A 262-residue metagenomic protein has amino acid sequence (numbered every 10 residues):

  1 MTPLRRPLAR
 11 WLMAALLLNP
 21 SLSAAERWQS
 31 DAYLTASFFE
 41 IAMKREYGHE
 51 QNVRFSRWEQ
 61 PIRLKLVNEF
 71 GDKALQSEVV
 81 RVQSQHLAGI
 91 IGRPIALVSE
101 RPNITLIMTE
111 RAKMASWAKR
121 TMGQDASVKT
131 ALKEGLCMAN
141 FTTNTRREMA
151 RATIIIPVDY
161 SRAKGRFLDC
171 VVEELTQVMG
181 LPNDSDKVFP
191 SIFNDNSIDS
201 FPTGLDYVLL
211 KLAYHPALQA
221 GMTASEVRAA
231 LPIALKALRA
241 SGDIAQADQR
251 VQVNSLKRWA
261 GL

Functional and structural regions predicted by a protein language model:
T2-L12: Bacterial N-terminal signal peptides that target proteins for export
N19-S21: N-terminal signal peptide c-region/cleavage motif recognized by signal peptidases
S23-E26: Boundary at the C-terminal end of the N-terminal hydrophobic targeting segment
W28-Q29, A42, E46-Q51, D125-G165 (+1 more regions): Metalloprotease/metallohydrolase-associated module, dominated by Zn2+-dependent proteases
L34-S37: Polar, S/T/G-rich
E40-N52, L66, Q76-G92: N-terminal post-signal-peptidase region of extra-cytosolic proteins
S56-G71, A152: Acidic/histidine-rich, surface-exposed loop or edge segments in extracytoplasmic proteins
Q76-V172, Q177-V178, P182-V188: Metzincin-family zinc-dependent endopeptidase catalytic domain
